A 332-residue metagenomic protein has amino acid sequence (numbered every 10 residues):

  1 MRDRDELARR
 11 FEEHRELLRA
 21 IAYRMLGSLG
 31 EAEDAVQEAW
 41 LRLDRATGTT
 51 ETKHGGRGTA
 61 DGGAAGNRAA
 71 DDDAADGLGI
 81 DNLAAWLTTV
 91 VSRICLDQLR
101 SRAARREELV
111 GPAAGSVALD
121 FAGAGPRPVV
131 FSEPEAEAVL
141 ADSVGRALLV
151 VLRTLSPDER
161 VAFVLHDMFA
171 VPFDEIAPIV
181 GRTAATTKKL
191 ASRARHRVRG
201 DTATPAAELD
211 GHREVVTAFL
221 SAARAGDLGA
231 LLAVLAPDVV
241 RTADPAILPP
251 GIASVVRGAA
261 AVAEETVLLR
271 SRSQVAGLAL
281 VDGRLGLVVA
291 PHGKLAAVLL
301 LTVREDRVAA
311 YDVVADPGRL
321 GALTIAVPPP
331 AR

Functional and structural regions predicted by a protein language model:
M1-D61, D71-V216, D227: Active-site-adjacent scaffolding segments
F219, L231, V239, L301 (+1 more regions): Hydrophobic pocket/interface hotspot
F219-A222, R332: N-terminal regulatory/sensing modules of transcriptional regulators
A223-A230: Short helix-adjacent coil turns
A225, V262-E264, R270-G283, V289-P291 (+1 more regions): Flexible loop/N-cap segments at domain edges
P237-A276: A solvent-exposed, acidic/Ser-Thr-rich amphipathic alpha-helical stretch
A315-R332: Low-complexity, intrinsically disordered terminal/linker segments enriched in charged and Gly/Pro repeats
